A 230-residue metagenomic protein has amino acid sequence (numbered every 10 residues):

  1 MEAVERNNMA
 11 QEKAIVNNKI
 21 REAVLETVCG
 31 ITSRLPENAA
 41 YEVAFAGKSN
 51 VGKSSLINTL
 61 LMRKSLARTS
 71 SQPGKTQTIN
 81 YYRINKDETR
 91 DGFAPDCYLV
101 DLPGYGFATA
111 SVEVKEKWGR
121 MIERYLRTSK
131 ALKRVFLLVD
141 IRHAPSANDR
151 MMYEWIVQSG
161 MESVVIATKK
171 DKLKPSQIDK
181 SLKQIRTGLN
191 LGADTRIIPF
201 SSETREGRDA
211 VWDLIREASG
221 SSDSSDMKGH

Functional and structural regions predicted by a protein language model:
E2-F107, G220, S225-G229: Conserved G1/Walker A P-loop phosphate-binding module
I20-S33, K172-H230: Canonical P-loop GTPase G-domain recognition
S33, S65, F107-A110, S146 (+2 more regions): Conserved protein kinase catalytic core
L35-E37, T76-Y81, G92-C97, P103-K133 (+1 more regions): Switch II of P-loop NTPase G domains
A39-A40, L60, V112-K115, R150-E154 (+2 more regions): Short, glycine/charged-enriched secondary-structure capping and boundary segments
L60-K64, L126, L189, I215: Hydrophobic aliphatic residues
K75, D87, C97, G104-G106 (+3 more regions): Conserved nucleotide-binding/hydrolysis micro-motifs of P-loop NTPases
G119-T195: Conserved C-terminal guanine-recognition region of P-loop GTPase G domains, centered on the G4
